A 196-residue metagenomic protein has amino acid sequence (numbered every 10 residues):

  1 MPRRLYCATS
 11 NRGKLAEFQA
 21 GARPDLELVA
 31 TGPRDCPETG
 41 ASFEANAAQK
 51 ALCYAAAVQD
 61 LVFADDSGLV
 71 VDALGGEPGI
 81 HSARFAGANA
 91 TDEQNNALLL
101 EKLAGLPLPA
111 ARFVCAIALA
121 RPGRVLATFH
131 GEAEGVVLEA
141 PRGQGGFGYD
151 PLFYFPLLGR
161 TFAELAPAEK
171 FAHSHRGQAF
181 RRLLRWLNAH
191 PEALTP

Functional and structural regions predicted by a protein language model:
P2-Y6, G13-P196: Anionic-ligand binding patches
